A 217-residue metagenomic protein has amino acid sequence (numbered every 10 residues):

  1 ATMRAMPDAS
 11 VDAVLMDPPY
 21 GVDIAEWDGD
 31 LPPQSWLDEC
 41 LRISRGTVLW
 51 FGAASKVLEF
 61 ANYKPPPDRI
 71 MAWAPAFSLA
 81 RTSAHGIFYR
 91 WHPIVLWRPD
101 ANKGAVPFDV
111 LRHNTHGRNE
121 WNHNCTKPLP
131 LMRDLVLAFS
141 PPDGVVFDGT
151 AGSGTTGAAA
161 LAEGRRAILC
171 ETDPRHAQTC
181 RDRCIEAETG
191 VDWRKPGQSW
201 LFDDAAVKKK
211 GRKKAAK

Functional and structural regions predicted by a protein language model:
A1-A177, K210-K217: Core catalytic lobe of class I
A1-M3, G197-L201: Conserved SAM/SAH-binding loop
G86-F88, I185-E188: Short, hinge-like loop/turn segments at secondary-structure boundaries
M132, R166-C170, T189-V191, G197 (+1 more regions): Asp-based, Mg2+/Mn2+-dependent phosphohydrolase catalytic module
G144, D192-W193: Solvent-exposed functional surfaces
C180-R181: Conserved SAM-binding loop
A187, K208-G211: Long, compositionally biased, charged low-complexity segments
